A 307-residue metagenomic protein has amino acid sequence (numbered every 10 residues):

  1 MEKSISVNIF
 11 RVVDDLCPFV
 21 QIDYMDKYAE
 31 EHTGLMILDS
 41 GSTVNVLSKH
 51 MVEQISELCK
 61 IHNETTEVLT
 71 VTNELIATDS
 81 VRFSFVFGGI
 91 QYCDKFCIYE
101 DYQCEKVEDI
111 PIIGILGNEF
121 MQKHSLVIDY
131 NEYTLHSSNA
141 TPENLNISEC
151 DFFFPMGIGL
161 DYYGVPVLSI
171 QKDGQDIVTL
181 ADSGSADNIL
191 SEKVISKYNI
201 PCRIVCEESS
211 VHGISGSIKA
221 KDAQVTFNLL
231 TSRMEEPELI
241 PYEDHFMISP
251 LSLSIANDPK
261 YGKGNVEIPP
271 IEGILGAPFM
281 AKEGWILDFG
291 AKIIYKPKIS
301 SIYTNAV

Functional and structural regions predicted by a protein language model:
M1-V307: Pepsin/retropepsin-fold aspartyl endopeptidases
